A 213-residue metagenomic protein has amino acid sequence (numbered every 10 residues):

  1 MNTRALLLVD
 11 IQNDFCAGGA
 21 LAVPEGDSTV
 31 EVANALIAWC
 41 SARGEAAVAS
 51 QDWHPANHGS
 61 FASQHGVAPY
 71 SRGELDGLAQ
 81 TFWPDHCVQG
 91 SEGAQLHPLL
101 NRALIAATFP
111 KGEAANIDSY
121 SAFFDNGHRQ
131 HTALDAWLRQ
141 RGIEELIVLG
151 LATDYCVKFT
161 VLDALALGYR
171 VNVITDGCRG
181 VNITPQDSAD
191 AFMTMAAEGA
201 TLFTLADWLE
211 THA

Functional and structural regions predicted by a protein language model:
M1-L6: Extreme N-terminal starter segment of soluble prokaryotic enzymes
V9, Q51, T175: Active-site flanking residues adjacent to catalytic metal/cofactor-binding acidic residues
G19-G26, A122-N126: Short glycine-enriched, charge-decorated loop/helix-capping segments at active-site entrances that position
V23-A38: Short catalytic helix/loop segments, enriched in acidic residues and glycine and frequently bearing histidine
N34-E145: Active-site alpha/beta core segments
L36-I37, V157-G168: Histidine-anchored nucleotide/phosphate-binding helix
I147-G150, R170-N182: A short glycine-rich beta-strand->turn/loop micro-motif centered on a GG-aromatic cluster
G199-E210: Short acidic-hydrophobic, aromatic-tinged amphipathic segments that line or gate anion-handling sites
